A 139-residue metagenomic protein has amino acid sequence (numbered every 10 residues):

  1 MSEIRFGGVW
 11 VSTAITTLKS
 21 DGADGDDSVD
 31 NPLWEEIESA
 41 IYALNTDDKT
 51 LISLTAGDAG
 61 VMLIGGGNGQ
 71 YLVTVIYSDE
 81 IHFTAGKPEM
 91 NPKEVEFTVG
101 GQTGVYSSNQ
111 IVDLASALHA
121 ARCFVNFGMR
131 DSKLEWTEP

Functional and structural regions predicted by a protein language model:
M1-L44, Q70-P139: Acidic, proline/glycine-rich low-complexity IDRs
D47-L51: Short, hydrophobic/aromatic-rich segments at coil-to-beta transitions
I52, L63-I64, V73: Hydrophobic beta-strand residues in large extracellular and virion-surface proteins
L54-A56: A mid-sequence, solvent-exposed acidic-amphipathic segment
D58-A59, P139: Short, glycine/charge-rich beta-strand/loop segments that flank catalytic centers and engage negatively charged groups
A59-N68, F83-T84: Broad, structure-driven detector of short, well-ordered beta-strand segments within folded domains
